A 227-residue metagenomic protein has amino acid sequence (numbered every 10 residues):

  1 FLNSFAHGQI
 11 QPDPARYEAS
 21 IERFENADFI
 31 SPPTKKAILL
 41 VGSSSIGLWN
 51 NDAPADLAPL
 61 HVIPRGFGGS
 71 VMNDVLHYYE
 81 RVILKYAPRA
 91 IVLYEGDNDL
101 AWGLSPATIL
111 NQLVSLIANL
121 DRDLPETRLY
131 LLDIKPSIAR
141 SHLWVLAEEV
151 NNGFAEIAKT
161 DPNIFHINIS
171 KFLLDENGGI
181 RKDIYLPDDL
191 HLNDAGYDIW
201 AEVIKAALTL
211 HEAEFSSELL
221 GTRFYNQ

Functional and structural regions predicted by a protein language model:
F1-N3: Bacterial N-terminal signal peptides
F5-Y86: Serine-esterase "nucleophile elbow" of acetyl-processing enzymes
S31-P33, A58, I63, R81 (+4 more regions): Extracellular glycan-modifying ectodomains
L40, L93, Y130-L132: Structural beta-sheet core signal
P64-G68, V92-S105, V114, I134 (+2 more regions): Cell-envelope and extracellular/periplasmic
I83-L93, P125: Proline-aspartate-enriched helix->loop->beta-strand connector
P106-L116, L146-N151: Charged helix-capping and loop-helix junction motifs
I138-Q227: Catalytic His-Asp segment of secreted/periplasmic serine-dependent ester chemistry enzymes
